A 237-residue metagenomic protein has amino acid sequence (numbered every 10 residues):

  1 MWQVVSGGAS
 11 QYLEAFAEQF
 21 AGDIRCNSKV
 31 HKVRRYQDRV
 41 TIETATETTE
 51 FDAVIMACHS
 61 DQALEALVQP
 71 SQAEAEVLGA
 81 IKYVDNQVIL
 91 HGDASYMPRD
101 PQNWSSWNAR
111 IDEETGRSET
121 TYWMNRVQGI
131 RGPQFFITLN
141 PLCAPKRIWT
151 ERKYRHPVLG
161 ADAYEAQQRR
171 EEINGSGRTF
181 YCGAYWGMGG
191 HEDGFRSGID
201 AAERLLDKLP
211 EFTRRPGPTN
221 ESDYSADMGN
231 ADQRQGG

Functional and structural regions predicted by a protein language model:
M1-A45, T49-A53: Helical element adjacent to the flavin cofactor pocket in flavoenzyme catalytic cores
Q3-G7, K82, G189: Residue-level detector of secondary-structure boundary/capping sites
G7, A57-C58, Y185: Conserved residues at beta->alpha junctions
G7-E14, D61, R196-I199: A structural signal for well-ordered alpha-helical segments within the folded catalytic domains of diverse enzymes
Q19, Q69, R204, K208: Active-site catalytic microenvironments for nucleophilic, acid-base chemistry
H31-K32, Y36-P157: Mid-domain catalytic core of redox enzymes that form a hydrophobic substrate pocket/lid adjacent to a catalytic redox
G116-G237: Conserved flavin/dinucleotide-binding core of flavoenzymes
